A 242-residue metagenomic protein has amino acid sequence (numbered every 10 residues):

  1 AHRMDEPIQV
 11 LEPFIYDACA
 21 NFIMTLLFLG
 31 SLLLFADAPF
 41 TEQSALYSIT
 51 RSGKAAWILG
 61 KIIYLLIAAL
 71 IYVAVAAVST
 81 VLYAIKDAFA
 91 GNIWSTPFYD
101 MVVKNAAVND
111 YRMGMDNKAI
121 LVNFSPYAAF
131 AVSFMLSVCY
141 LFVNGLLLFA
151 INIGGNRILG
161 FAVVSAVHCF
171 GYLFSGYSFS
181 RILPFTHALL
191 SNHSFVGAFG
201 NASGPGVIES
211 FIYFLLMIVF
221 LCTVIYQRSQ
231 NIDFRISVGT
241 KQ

Functional and structural regions predicted by a protein language model:
A1-A38, I62-I153, L189-F214: Secretory targeting signals
F28, L32, Q43, L147 (+1 more regions): Hydrophobic/aromatic residues in alpha-helical transmembrane segments
L34-T50, K54: Transmembrane helix boundary and interhelical loop/hinge segments in multi-pass membrane proteins
S52-Y64: Amphipathic cytosolic juxtamembrane alpha-helices at the membrane-cytosol interface of multi-pass membrane transporters
L65, S165-C169, I218: Residue-level recognition of pore/gate-forming positions within transmembrane alpha-helices of multi-pass
A150, G154, L216-Q242: Junction motif at the cytosolic side of a transmembrane helix
R157-Y172, G239-K241: Central hydrophobic cores of alpha-helical transmembrane segments in multi-pass integral membrane proteins
A166-G176, L189-H193: Aromatic-anchored segments of alpha-helical transmembrane domains
